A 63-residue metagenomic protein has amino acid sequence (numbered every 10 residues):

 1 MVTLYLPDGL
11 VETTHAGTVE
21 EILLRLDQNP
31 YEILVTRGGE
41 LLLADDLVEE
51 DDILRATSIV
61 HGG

Functional and structural regions predicted by a protein language model:
M1-G62: Ubiquitin-like/PB1-type beta-grasp interaction modules and other compact soluble beta-rich domains
